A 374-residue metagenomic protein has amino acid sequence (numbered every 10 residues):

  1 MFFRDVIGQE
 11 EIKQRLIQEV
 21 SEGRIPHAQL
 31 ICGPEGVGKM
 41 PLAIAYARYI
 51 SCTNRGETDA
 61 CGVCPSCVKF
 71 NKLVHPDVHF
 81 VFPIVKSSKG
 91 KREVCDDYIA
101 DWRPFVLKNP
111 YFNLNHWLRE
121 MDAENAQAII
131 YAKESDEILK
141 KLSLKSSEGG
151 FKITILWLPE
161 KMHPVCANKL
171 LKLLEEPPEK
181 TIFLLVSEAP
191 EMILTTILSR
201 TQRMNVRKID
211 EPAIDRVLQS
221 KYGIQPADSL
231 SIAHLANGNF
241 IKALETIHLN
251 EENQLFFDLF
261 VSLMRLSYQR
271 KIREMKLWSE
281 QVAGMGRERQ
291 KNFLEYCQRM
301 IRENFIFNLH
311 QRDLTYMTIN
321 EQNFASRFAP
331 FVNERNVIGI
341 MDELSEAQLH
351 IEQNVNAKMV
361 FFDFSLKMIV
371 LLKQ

Functional and structural regions predicted by a protein language model:
F2-V165: Clamp-loader machinery-focused feature within the broader ASCE/P-loop NTPase space
F2-Y49, R55-T58, P65-K69, E179-I182 (+2 more regions): Charged, glycine-rich active-site and insertion segments that engage polyanionic ligands
K140, K172, S199: Conserved adenine-binding aromatic site and its adjacent loop/helix in ATP-hydrolyzing domains
S143, N168-I182: Conserved catalytic/switch belt of AAA+ P-loop NTPases
I153-W157, L170, T181-S187: Structural recognition of the conserved hydrophobic beta-strand(s) that form the central parallel beta-sheet of P-loop
K161-M162, E176, M192: Residues immediately C-terminal
C166-A167, L198: Short Gly/Thr/Asp-enriched flexible loops that form oxyanion-binding sites at enzyme active sites
